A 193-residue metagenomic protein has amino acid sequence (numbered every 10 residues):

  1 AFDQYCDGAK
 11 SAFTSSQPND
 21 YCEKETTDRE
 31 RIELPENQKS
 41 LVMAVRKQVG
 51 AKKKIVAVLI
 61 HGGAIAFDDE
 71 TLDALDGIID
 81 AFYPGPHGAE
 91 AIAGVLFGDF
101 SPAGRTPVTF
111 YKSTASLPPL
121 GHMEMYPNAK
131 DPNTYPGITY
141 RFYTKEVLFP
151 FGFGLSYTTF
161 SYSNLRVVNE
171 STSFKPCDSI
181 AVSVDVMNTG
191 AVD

Functional and structural regions predicted by a protein language model:
A1, Q38-Q48, I55-A57, S179-D193: C-terminal substrate/ligand-recognition segments
A1-F2, K10, T14-S16, V45 (+2 more regions): Generic low-polarity alpha-helical segments
F2-A9, I65-D69: Short acidic/His/Gly/Ser-rich catalytic and metal-binding motifs that mark active-site loops of diverse hydrolases
Y5-L34: A solvent-exposed, charged loop/short amphipathic helix patch at secondary-structure junctions
K10, K24, K39, K47 (+6 more regions): Context-gated lysine
K24-T27, R31-H87: Catalytic cores of nucleophile-dependent amide-cleaving enzymes
I60-D193: Secreted, periplasmic, or luminal enzymes acting at the cell surface/secretory milieu
